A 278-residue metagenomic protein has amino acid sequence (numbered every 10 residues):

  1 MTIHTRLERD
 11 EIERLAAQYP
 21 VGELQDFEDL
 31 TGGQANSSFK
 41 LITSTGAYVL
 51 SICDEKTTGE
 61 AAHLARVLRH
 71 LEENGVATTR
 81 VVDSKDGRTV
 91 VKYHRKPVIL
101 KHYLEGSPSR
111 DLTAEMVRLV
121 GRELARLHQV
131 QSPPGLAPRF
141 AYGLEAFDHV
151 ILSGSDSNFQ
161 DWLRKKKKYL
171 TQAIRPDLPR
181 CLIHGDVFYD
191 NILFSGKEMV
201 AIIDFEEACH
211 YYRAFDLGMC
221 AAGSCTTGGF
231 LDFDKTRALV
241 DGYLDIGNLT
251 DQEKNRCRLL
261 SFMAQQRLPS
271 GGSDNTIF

Functional and structural regions predicted by a protein language model:
M1-K85, S195-E198: Conserved NTP-binding catalytic cores of kinases and kinase-like/nucleotidyltransferase enzymes across multiple kinase
R6-Q18, G135-G185, Y189, S195: An alpha-helical support segment within catalytic cores of ATP-dependent transferases
E11, H63, L119, E123 (+3 more regions): Charged catalytic carboxylate motif
G33-Q34, Y93-P97, R213: Short, flexible loop/turn motifs enriched in small residues
N36-T43, V49-L50, V81, K168-F215: Active-site acidic catalytic loop and adjacent metal/ATP-binding pocket of ATP-dependent phosphoryl transfer enzymes
T43-P134: ATP-binding pocket architecture of kinase catalytic cores
A214-G247, M263-F278: Active-site activation/catalytic loop segments of kinase-like enzymes and analogous catalytic loops in related
L249-L260: All-alpha amphipathic helical-bundle segments outside canonical DNA-binding/catalytic cores that form hydrophobic
